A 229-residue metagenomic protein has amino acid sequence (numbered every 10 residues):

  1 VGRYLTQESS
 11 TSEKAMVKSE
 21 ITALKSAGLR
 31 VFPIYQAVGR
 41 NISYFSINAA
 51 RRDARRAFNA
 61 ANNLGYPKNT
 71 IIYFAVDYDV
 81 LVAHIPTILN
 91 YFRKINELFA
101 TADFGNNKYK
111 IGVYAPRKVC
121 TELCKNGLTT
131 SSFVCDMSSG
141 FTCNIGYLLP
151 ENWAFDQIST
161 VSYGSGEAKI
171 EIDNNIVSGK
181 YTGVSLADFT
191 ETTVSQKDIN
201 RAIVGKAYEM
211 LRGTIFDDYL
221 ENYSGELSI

Functional and structural regions predicted by a protein language model:
V1-R3, L29-I34, T70-I72, Y109-V113 (+2 more regions): Hydrophobic faces of well-ordered beta-strands that scaffold small-molecule active sites in alpha/beta enzyme cores
R3-L81: Substrate-binding cleft of extracellular glycoside hydrolase catalytic domains
Y4-E8, Q36-G39, D77-D79, Y114-C120 (+2 more regions): Active-site beta-loop-alpha junctions enriched in small/polar residues
E13-K14, A83-L89, E122-K125: A short acidic (Asp/Glu
K25-S26, G65-K68, F104-N106, N126-G127 (+1 more regions): Extracellular/periplasmic catalytic domains that process cell-envelope and extracellular macromolecules
D79-N106: Active-site cleft segment of glycoside hydrolase catalytic domains centered on the general acid/base Glu
D103-E122: Aromatic-lined carbohydrate-recognition surfaces of secreted/lumenal glycan-active proteins
L123-E226: Functionally critical loop-and-helix segments that line ligand-binding/catalytic clefts of soluble enzyme domains
